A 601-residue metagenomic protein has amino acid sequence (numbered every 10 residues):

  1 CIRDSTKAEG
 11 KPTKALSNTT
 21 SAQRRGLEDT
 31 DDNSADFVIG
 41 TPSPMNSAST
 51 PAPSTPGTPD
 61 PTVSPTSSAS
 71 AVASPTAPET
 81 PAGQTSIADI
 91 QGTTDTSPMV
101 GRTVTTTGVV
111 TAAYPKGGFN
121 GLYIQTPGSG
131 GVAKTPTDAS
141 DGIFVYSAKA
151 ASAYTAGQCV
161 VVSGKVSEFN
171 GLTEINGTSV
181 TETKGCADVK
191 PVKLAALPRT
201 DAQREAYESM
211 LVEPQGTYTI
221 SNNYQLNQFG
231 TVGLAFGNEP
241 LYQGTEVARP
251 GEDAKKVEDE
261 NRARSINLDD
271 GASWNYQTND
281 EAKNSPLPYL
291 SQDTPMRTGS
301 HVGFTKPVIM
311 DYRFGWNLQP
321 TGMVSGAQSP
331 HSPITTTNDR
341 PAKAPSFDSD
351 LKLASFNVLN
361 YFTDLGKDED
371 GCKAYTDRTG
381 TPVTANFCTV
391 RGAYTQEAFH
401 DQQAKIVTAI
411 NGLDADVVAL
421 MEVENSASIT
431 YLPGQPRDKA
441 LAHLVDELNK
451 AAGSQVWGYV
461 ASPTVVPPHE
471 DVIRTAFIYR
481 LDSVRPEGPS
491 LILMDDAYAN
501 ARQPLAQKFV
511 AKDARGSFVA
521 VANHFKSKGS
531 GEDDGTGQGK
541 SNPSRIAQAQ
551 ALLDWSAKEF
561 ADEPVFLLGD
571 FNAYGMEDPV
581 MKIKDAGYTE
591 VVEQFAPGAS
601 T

Functional and structural regions predicted by a protein language model:
C1-S5: Conserved small/polar residues in nucleotide/adenosyl-binding loops
A8, P12-S17, E28, M323-T601: Divalent cation-coordinating acidic motifs and surrounding scaffolds that mediate Ca2+/Mg2+/Mn2+/Zn2+-dependent binding
T20-Q23: Extracellular disulfide-bonded cysteine-rich modules/repeats
G26, Q91-T94, D414: Generic secondary-structure transition motif, activating predominantly at the C-termini of alpha-helices
D31, T41-P53, G57, V72-T384 (+5 more regions): Extended non-catalytic accessory segments flanking core domains
D32-I39, E577-D578: Carboxylate-dense, calcium-coordinating segments in secreted/extracellular and ER-lumen proteins
S64, S68-S70, S74: Ser/Thr/Pro-rich low-complexity tandem-repeat tracts
